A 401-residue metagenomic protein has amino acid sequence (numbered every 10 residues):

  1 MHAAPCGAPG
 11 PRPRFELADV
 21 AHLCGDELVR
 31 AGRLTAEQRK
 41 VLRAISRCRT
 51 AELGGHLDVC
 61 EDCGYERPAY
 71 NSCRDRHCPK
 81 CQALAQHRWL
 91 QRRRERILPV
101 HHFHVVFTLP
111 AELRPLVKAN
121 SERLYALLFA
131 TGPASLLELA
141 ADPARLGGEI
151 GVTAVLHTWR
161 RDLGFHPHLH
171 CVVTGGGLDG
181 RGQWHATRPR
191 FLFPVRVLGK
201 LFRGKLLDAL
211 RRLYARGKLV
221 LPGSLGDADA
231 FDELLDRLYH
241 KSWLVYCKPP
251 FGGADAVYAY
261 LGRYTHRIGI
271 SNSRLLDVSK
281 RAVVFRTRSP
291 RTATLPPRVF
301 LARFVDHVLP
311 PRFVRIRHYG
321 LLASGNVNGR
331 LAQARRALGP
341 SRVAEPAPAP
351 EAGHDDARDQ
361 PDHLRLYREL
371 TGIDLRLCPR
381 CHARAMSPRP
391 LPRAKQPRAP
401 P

Functional and structural regions predicted by a protein language model:
M1-P401: Beta->alpha loop/short-helix hinge microenvironment recognizer with preference for catalytic Tyr/His contexts
